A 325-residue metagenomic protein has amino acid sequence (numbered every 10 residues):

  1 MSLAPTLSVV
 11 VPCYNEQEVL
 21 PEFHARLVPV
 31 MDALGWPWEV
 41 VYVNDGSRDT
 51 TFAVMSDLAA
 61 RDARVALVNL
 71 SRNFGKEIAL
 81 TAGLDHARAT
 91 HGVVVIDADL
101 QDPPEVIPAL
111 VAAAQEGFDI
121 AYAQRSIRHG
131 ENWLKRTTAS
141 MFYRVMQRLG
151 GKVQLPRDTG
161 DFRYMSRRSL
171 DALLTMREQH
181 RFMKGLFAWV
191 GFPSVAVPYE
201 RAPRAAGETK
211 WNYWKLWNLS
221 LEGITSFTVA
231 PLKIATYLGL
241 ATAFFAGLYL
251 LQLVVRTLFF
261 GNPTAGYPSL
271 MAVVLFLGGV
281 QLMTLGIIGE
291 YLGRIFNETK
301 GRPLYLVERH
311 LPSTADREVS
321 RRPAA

Functional and structural regions predicted by a protein language model:
M1-L3, L149, F182-A325: Hydrophobic helical membrane-anchoring modules
M1-N132, P323: Structured catalytic core of nucleotide-sugar glycosyltransferases
S2-A4, G35, A87-R88, R157 (+3 more regions): A generic fold-level signal
V9, L27, G83, D99 (+7 more regions): Residue-level signature of catalytic and energy-coupling elements of molecular machines, predominantly ATP/GTP-dependent
Y14-N15, Q101, E105, L174 (+3 more regions): Residues in soluble alpha-helical coiled-coils and helical-bundle/repeat scaffolds
V19, V40, V54, R64-L70 (+14 more regions): Residue-level recognition of specific faces of alpha-helices
V28-M31, L174, K300: Protein kinase-like catalytic domain
A66-R72, K76-A87, P104-L186, A202-L221: Acceptor/aglycone-binding surface of glycosyltransferases and processive sugar-polymer synthases
